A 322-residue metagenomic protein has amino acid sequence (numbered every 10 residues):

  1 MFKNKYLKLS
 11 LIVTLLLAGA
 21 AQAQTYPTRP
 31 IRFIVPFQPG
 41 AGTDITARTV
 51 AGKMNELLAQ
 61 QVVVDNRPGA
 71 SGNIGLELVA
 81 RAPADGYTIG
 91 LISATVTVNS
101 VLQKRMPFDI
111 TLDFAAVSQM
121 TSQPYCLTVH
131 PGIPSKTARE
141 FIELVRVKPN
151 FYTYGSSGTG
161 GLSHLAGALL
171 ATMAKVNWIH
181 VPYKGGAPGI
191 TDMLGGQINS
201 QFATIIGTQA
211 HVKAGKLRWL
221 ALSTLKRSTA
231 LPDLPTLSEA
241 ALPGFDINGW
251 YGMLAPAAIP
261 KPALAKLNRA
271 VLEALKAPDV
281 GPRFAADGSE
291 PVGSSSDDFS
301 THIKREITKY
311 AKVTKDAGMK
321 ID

Functional and structural regions predicted by a protein language model:
M1-K5: N-terminal secretory signal peptides that target proteins for export/translocation
K8-A18: Bacterial N-terminal signal peptides
A23-L112, F151, T159, K175-T204 (+4 more regions): N-terminal (or domain-start) structured segment
T28-P30, T172-V176, K213, K261-D322: An extracytoplasmic/periplasmic, membrane-proximal ligand-sensing/linker region
R81-Y87, V101-P188, S200, L237-E239 (+1 more regions): Hinge/capping helix and adjacent helix->loop/strand transition within the periplasmic-binding protein
A94, P131, I205-I206, T224-L225 (+1 more regions): Short secondary-structure boundary segments
P107-Q119, N177-V181, N199, Q209-D246 (+1 more regions): Short beta-strand->loop
